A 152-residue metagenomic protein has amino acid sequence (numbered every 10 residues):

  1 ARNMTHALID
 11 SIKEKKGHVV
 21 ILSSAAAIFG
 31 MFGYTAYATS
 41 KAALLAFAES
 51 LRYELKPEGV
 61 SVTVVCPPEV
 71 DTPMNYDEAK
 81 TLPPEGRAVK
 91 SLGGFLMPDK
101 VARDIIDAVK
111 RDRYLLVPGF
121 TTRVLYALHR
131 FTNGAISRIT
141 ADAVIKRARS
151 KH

Functional and structural regions predicted by a protein language model:
T5, S40: Active-site helix of classical SDR
D10, Y53-P57: Alpha-helical segment proximal to the catalytic Tyr-Lys
S11, A27-F29: Conserved catalytic-site region of short-chain dehydrogenase/reductase
S24: Residue(s) in the substrate-gating loop at a strand-loop-helix junction that position the organic substrate next
M31-T35: Active-site loop immediately N-terminal to the catalytic Tyr-X3-Lys motif of short-chain dehydrogenase/reductase
Y37, L45: Catalytic tyrosine of NAD(P)H-dependent dehydrogenase/reductases that use a Tyr as the general acid/base
P57-F120: SDR active-site lid
D112-K146: A transmembrane-helix-recognition feature enriched in membrane-embedded lipid enzymes and envelope glyco-/phospholipid
